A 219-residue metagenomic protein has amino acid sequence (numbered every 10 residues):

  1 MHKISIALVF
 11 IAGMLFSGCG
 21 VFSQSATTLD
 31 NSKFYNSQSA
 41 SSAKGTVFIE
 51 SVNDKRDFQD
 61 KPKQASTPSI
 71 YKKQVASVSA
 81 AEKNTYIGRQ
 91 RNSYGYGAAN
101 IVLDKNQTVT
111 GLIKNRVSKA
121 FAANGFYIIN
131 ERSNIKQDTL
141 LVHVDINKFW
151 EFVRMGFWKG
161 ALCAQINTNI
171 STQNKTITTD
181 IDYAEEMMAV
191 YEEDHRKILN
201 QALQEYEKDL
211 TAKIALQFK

Functional and structural regions predicted by a protein language model:
M1-L8: Bacterial N-terminal signal peptides that target proteins for export
L15-G18: C-terminal motif of bacterial Sec signal peptides marking the signal peptidase cleavage site
G20-G111, L216-K219: A structural "domain/chain start" motif
S23-Q24, L29-S32, A123-T176: Surface-exposed short loop/turn segments
S51-R56, D145-W150, D182-A184: Generic short beta-strand segments
T85-D104, T108, Q173-F218: Short secondary-structure boundary motifs at beta->alpha junctions and helix caps
V102-N134: Extracellular-facing segments of soluble proteins and assemblies that are Gly/Ser/Thr-biased and enriched in aromatics
I113, V117-G125, W150, L210 (+2 more regions): Sec/Tat-exported extracytoplasmic proteins
